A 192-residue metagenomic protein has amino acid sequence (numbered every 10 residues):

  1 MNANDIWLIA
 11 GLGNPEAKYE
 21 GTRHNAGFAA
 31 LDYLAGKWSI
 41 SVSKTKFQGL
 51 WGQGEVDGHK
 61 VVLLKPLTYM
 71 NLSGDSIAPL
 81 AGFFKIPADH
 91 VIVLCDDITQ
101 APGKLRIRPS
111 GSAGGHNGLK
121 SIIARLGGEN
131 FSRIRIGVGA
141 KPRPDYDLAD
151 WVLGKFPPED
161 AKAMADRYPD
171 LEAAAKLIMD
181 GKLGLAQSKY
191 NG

Functional and structural regions predicted by a protein language model:
M1-S110, K120-R135, K141-D147, G154 (+2 more regions): Nucleotide and nucleotide-moiety/phosphate-recognizing core
G114-G118: Hydrophobic alpha-helical segments within soluble ligand-binding/sensing domains
